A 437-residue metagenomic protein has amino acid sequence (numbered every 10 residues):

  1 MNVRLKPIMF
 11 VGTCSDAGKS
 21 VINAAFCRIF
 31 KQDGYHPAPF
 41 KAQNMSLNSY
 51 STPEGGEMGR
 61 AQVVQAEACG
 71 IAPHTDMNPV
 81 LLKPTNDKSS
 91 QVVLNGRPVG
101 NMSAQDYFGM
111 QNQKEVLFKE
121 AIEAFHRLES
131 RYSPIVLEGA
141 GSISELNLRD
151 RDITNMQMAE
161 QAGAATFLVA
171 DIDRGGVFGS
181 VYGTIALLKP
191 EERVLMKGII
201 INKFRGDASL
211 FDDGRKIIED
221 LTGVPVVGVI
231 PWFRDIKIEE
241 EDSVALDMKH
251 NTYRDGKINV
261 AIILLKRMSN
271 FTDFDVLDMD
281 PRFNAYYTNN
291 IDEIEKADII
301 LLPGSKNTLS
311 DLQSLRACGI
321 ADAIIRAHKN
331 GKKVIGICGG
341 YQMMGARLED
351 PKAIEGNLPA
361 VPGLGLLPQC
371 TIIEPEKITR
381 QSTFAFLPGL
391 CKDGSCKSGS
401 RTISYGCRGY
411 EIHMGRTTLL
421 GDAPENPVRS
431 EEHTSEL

Functional and structural regions predicted by a protein language model:
M1-R326, K333, M344, D350 (+3 more regions): Flexible phosphate-sensing "switch/lid" loops adjacent to ATP/NTP-binding sites across phosphate-transfer
E239-D242, G339, R347-A360, Q369-S382 (+1 more regions): Conserved phosphate-handling catalytic cores of large alpha/beta enzymes
